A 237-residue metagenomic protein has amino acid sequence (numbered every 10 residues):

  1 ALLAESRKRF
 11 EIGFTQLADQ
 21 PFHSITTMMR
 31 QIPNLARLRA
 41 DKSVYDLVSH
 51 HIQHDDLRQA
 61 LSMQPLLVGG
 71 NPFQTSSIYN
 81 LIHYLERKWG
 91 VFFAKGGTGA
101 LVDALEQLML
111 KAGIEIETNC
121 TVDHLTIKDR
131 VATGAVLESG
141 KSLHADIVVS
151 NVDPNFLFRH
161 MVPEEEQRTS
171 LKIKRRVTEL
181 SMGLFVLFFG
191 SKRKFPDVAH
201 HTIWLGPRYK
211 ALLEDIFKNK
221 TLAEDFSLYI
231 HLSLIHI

Functional and structural regions predicted by a protein language model:
A1-Q74: Rossmann-like flavin
L3, R37-V44, L57, A94-T98 (+4 more regions): Generic structural signal for well-ordered, non-membrane alpha-helical segments in soluble metabolic enzymes
F10, F14-L17, D56, M109 (+5 more regions): A generic secondary-structure signal for well-formed alpha-helical elements
R30, M63, L85-F93, L184: Glycine- and acidic
Q59-L61, T118, S150: General beta-strand structural signal in soluble alpha/beta enzymes
L81-H124, K128-V131: Helical element adjacent to the flavin cofactor pocket in flavoenzyme catalytic cores
D123-I235: Mid-domain catalytic core of redox enzymes that form a hydrophobic substrate pocket/lid adjacent to a catalytic redox
